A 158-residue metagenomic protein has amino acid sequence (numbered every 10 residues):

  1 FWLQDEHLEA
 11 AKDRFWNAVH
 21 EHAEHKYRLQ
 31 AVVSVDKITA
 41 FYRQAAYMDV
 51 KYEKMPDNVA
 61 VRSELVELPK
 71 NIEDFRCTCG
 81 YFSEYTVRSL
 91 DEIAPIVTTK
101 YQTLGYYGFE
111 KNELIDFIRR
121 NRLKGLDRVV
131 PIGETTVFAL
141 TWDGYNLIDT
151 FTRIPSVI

Functional and structural regions predicted by a protein language model:
F1-G105, N112-L123, V129-S156: NAD(P)-dependent aldehyde/semialdehyde dehydrogenase
